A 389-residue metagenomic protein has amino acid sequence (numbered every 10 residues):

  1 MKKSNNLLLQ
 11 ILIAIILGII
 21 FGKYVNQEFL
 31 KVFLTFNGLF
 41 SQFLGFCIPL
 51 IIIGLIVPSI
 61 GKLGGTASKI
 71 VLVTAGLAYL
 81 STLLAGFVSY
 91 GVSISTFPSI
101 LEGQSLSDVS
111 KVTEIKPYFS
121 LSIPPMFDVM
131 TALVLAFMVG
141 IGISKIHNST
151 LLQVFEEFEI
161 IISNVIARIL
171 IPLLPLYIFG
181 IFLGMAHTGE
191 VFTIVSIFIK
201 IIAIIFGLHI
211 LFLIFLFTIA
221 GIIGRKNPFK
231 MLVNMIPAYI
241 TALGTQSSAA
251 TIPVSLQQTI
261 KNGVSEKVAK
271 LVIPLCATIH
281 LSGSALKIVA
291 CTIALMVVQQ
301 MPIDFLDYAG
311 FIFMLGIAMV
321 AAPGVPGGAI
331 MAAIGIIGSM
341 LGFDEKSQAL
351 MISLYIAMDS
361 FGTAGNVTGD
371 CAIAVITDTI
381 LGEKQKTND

Functional and structural regions predicted by a protein language model:
K2-V25, G38-C47, K69-K230, N388: Signature of multi-pass transmembrane helix bundles
N26, G61-K69, P98, S144-S149 (+7 more regions): Juxtamembrane helix-boundary/capping and inter-helix hinge elements in multi-pass membrane proteins
V32, S68, L72, V191-I199 (+3 more regions): Membrane-water interface of transmembrane alpha-helices in multipass transporters/channels
L34-G45, Q153-R168, V233-T241, Q257-K261 (+2 more regions): Short amphipathic alpha-helical coupling elements at transmembrane boundaries
L39, I56-V57, T74-Y79, L83 (+8 more regions): Transmembrane helix-bundle signature of multi-pass membrane transporters/permeases
S68-T74, N164, R168-I171, K261-A277 (+3 more regions): Membrane-interface alpha-helices at helix entry/exit sites of multi-pass transporters
L101-E102, L106, V289-D389: Transmembrane alpha-helical segments and their short flanking loops that form helix-hairpins/helix-helix interfaces
V109, L232-V289, G316-I330, A357-I376: Alpha-helical membrane segments and immediately flanking helix-loop junctions that form or couple to the substrate/ion
